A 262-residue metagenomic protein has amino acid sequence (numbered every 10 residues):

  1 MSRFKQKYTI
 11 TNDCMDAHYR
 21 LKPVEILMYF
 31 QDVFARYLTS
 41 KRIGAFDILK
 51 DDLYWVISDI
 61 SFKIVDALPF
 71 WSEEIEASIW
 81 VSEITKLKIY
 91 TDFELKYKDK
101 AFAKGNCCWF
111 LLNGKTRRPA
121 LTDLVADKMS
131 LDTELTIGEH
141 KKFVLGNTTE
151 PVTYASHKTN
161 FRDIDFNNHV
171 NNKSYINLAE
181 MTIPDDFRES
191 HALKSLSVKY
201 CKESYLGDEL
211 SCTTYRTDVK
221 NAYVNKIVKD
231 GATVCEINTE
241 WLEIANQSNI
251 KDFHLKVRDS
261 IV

Functional and structural regions predicted by a protein language model:
M1-I57, N106, N113-A192, Q247-V262: Hot-dog-fold acyl-thioester-processing enzymes
M1-Q6, K63-L145, S204-L206, Y215-V262: HotDog/MaoC-like acyl-thioester-processing domains
S58-V65, K141, S195-Y200: Short structured motifs
H157-W241: Acidic/His-leaning functional-site neighborhoods
